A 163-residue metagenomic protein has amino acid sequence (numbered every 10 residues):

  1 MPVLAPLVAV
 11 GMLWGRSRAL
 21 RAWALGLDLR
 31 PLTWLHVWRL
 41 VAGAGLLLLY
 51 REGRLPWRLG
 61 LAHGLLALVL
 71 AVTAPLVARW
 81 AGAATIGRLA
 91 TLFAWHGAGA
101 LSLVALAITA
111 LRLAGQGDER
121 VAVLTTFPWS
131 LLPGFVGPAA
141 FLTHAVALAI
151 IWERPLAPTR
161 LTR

Functional and structural regions predicted by a protein language model:
M1-M12, A19-G26, R30-P31, L55: Early transmembrane hairpin module of multi-pass membrane proteins
P2-R16, V69-A78, L132-I150: Hydrophobic cores of alpha-helical transmembrane segments in multi-pass inner/ER membrane proteins, independent
G15-A22, V146-L161: Membrane-interface capping segments at transmembrane-helix boundaries
R18-L29, W80-T91, L156-A157: Membrane-interface helix-boundary motifs at transmembrane edges
A19, G45-L55, I108-D118: Juxtamembrane "helix-exit" motif on the non-cytosolic side of transmembrane helices
L29-R88: Membrane-proximal helix-loop-helix units in multi-pass membrane proteins
T91-A107: Hydrophobic alpha-helical membrane-insertion segments
A114-L132: Short, membrane-exposed interhelical loops at transmembrane-helix boundaries
